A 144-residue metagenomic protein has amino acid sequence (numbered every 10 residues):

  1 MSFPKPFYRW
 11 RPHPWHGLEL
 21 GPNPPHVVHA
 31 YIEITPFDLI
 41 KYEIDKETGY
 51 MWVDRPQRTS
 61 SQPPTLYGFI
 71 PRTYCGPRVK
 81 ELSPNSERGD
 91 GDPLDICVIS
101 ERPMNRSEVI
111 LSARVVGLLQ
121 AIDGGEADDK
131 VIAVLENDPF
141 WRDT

Functional and structural regions predicted by a protein language model:
M1-T144: Hydrophobic N-terminal alpha-helices or hydrophobic patches in metabolic proteins across all domains of life
